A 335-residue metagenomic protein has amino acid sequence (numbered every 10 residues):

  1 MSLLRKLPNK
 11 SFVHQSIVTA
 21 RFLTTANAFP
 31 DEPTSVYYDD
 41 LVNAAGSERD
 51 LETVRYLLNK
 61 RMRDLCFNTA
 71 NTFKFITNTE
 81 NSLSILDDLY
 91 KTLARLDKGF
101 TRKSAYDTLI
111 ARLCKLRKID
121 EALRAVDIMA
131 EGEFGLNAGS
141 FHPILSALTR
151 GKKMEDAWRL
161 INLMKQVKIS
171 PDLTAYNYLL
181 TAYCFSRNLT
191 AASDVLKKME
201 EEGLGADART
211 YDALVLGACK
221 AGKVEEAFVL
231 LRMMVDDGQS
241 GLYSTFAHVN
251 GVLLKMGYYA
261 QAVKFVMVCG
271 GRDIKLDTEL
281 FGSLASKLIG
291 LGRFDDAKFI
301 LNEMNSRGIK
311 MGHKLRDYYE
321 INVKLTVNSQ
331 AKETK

Functional and structural regions predicted by a protein language model:
M1-I110, K115-R124, I128, G132 (+2 more regions): N-terminal targeting peptides
F29-P30, L65, D97-K98, R117 (+9 more regions): Inter-helix linker motif
T34, Y38, V54, T69-K74 (+20 more regions): Pentatricopeptide repeat
D50, S82-I85, K118, K153 (+4 more regions): Residues in the short coil linking paired helices within alpha-helical repeat scaffolds
L57, D88-T92, A125, L160 (+4 more regions): Alpha-helical solenoid repeat scaffolds, predominantly canonical TPR units
K60, T92-R95, I128, L163 (+4 more regions): The canonical alpha-helical register within tetratricopeptide repeats
D212-N322, N328-K335: Structured C-terminal portions of repeat-based eukaryotic scaffold domains
